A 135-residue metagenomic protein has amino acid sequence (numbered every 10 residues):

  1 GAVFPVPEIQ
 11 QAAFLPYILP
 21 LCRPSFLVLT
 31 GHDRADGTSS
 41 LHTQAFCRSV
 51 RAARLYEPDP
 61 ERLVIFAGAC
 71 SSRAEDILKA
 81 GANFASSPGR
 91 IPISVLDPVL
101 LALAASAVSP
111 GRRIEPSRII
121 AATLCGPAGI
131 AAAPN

Functional and structural regions predicted by a protein language model:
G1-P5, V28, F84-S87: Short hydrophobic alpha-helical runs that function as membrane-insertion/retention elements
G1-V6, F14-L15, L19: Metallocofactor- and cofactor-centric catalytic cores in central/energy metabolism, strongly enriched
Q11-L15, R73: Short acidic active-site motifs
A13-F14, A45, S49: Well-ordered alpha-helical segments embedded in enzymatic catalytic cores
L19-L29, A82: Proline-aspartate-enriched helix->loop->beta-strand connector
L29-T43: Glycine-rich phosphate-binding "P-loop"
R48-I93: Catalytic cores of nucleophile-dependent amide-cleaving enzymes
G89-N135: C-terminal functional extensions of proteins
